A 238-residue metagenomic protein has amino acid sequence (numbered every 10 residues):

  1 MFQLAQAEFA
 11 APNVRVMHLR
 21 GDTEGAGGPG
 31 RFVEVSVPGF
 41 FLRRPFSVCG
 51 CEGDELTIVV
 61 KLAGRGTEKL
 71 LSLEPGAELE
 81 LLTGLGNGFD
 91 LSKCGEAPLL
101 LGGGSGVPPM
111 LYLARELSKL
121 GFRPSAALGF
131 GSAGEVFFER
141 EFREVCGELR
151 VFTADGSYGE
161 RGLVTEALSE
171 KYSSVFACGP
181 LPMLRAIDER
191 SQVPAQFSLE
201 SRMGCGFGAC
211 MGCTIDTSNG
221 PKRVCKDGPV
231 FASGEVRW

Functional and structural regions predicted by a protein language model:
M1-A77: Ferredoxin-reductase
Q6, G50, V151-T153, F197-L199 (+1 more regions): Structural signal for conserved beta-strand scaffold positions within catalytic alpha/beta enzyme cores
F41-V48, G86-C94, C225: Short, Lys/Arg- and Gly-enriched loop/turn segments at beta-strand edges
R65-R202: FNR/FR-type flavoprotein reductase catalytic core
P109, E200-P229: Local cysteine-cluster metal-coordination motifs and their immediate loop/turn environment, predominantly Fe-S cluster
D227-W238: Short microdomains enriched in Cys/His and/or Lys/Arg
